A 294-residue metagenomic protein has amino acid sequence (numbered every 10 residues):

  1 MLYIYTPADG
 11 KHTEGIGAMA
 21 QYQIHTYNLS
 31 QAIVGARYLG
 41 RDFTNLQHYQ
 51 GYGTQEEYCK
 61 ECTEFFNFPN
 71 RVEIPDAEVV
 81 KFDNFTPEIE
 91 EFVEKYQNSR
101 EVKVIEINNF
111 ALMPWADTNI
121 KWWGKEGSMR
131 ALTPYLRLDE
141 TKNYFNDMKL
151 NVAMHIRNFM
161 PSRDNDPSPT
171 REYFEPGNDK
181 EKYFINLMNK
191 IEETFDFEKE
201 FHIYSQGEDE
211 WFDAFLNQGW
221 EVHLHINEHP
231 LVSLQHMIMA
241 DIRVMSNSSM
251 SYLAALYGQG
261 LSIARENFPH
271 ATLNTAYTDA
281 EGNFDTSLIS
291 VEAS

Functional and structural regions predicted by a protein language model:
M1-F43: N-terminal pre-catalytic "stem/leader" segment of glycosyltransferase-like enzymes
Y3-T6, R37-T44, V104-E106, A153-H155 (+3 more regions): A structural signal for short, well-ordered beta-strand segments and their strand-loop junctions that often border
G10-A18, E172-D179, I242: Conserved aromatic-histidine-acidic binding/catalytic patches
G10-K11, F43-Y49, F110-M113, R157-P161 (+4 more regions): Short, solvent-exposed loop/turn segments at secondary-structure junctions
I16, A20, E192-A280: Donor-binding and catalytic core of enzymes assembling or modifying cell-surface/extracellular glycoconjugates
N28-A36, K190, Y257, L261: Active-site catalytic microenvironments for nucleophilic, acid-base chemistry
H48-E198, D285-S287, V291-S294: Secretory-pathway luminal glycosyltransferase catalytic domains
